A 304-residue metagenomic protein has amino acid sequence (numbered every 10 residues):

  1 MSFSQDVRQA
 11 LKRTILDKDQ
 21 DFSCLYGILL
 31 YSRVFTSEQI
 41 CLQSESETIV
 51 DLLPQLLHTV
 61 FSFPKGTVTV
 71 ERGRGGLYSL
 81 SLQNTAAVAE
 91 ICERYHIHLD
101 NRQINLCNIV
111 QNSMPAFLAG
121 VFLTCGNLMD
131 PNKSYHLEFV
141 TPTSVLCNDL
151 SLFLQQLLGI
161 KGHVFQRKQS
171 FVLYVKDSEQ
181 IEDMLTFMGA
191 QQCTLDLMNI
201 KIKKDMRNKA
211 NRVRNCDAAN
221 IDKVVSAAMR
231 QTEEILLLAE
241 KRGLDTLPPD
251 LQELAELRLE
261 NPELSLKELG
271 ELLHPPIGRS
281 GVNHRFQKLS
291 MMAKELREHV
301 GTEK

Functional and structural regions predicted by a protein language model:
M1-Q39, Q43-L57: N-terminal, positively charged regions that mediate nucleic acid binding
T14-S23, C107-M114, D245, P249: Structural motif
G27, G120, V282: A residue-level signal for conserved active-site and pocket-lining positions in enzyme catalytic cores
S32-R33, Q39, S44-E45, D51 (+1 more regions): DNA-contacting interfaces and partner/effector-binding or oligomerization modules in DNA-centric proteins
H163, L266, H299-V300: Flexible, glycine/charged-enriched surface loops at secondary-structure junctions
F187-L289: Extended mid-to-C-terminal alpha-helical interaction segments
M291-G301: Short, Lys/Arg-enriched C-terminal cap helix and immediately downstream tail that follows
